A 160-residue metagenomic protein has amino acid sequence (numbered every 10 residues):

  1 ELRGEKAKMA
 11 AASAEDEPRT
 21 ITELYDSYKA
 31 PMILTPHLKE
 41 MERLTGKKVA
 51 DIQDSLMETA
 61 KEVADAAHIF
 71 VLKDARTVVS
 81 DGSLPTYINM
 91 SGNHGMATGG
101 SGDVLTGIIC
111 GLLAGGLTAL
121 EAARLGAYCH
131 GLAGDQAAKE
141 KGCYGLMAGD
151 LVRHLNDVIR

Functional and structural regions predicted by a protein language model:
E1-S91: Glycine-rich phosphate/dinucleotide-binding loop and adjoining beta-alpha-beta core of small-molecule
R43, T98-C129: Short, small-residue alpha-helix embedded
L44-T45, M90-M96, T106, C110 (+1 more regions): Short beta-alpha connecting loops at secondary-structure transitions that line or flank enzyme active sites
V49-S55, G116-E121, G142-L146: Short, charged, surface-exposed loops that flank catalytic or proteolytic processing sites
D51, C129-L132: A short structural micro-motif
E58, Y87, T106-G107, L120 (+1 more regions): Feature representing long, continuous alpha-helical segments
L132-R160: Charged C-terminal helix
